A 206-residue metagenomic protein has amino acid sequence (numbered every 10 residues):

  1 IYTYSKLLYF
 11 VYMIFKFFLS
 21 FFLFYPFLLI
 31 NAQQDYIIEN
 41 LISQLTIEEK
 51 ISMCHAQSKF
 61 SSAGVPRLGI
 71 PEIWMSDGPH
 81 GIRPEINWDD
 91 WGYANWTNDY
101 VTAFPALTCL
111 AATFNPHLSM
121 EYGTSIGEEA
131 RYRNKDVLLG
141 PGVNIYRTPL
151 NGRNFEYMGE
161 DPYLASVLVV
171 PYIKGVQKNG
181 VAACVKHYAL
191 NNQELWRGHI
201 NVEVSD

Functional and structural regions predicted by a protein language model:
Y4-Y36: Bacterial Sec-dependent N-terminal signal peptides
A32-D206: Glycoside hydrolase catalytic-domain context in secreted enzymes
